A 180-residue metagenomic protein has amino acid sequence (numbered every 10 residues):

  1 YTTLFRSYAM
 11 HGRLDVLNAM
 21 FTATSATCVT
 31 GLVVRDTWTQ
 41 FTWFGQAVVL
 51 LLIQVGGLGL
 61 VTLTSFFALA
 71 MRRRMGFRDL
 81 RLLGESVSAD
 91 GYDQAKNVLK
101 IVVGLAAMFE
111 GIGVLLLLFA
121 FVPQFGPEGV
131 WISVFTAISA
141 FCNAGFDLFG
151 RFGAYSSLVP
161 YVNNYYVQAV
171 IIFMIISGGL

Functional and structural regions predicted by a protein language model:
Y1-L180: Membrane-proximal intracellular helices of multi-pass ion channels
